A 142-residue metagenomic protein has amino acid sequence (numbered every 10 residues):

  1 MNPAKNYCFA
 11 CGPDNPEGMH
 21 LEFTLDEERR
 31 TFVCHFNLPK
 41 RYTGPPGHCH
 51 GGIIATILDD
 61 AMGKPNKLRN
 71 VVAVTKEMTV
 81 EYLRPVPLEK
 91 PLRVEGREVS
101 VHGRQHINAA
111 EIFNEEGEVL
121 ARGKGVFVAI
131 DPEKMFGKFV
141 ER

Functional and structural regions predicted by a protein language model:
M1-H35, P39-K40: Non-catalytic linker/capping segments at the edges of enzyme domains
T24-D26, R97-V101: Short beta-strand micro-motifs enriched in acidic
V33-T56: A conserved, well-ordered hydrophobic junction motif at loop->secondary-structure transitions
H35-N37, T79-E81, E95-R97, E111 (+1 more regions): Residue-level recognition of well-ordered beta-strand positions that form the cores of beta-sheet-rich folds across
G44-G47, G51-G52, G63, E89 (+2 more regions): Glycine-centered flexibility sites
D60-R93, E98: Hydrophobic beta-strand-centered segment that forms part of the acyl-chain substrate-binding groove
V86-L88, V99-R142: HotDog/MaoC-like acyl-thioester-processing domains
